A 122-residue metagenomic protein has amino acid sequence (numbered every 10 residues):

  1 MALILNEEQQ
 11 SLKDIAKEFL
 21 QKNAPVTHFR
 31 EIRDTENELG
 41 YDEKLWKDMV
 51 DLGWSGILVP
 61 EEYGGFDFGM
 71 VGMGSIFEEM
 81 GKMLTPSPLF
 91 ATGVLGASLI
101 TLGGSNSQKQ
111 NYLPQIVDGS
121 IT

Functional and structural regions predicted by a protein language model:
A2-P25, W54, E62-Y63: Flavin-dependent oxidoreductase catalytic core characteristic of acyl-CoA dehydrogenase/oxidase-like enzymes
A24-T122: Glycine-rich flavin
